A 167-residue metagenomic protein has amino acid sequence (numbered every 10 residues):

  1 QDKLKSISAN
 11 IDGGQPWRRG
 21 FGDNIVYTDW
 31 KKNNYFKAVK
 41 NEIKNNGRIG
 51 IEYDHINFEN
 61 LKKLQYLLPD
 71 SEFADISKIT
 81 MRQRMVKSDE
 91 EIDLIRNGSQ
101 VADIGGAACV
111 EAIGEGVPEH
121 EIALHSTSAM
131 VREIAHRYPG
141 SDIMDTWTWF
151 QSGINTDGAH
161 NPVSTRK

Functional and structural regions predicted by a protein language model:
Q1-G105: A composition/biophysics-driven feature that prefers long, compositionally simple stretches
A9-Q15, E111, E133-P139: A broad, low-specificity signal for short, low-complexity segments enriched in glycine/proline and polar/charged
Y53, V110-E119: Conserved short loop/turn motifs at secondary-structure junctions
L67, S77-I79, E119-K167: Short catalytic-site patches enriched in acidic/histidine residues that coordinate or position cofactors/metals
K87-E90, V117, E121: A structural signal for alpha-helical segments
S99-C109, E119-T127: Active-site pocket-lining segments that scaffold enzyme catalytic pockets across diverse folds
